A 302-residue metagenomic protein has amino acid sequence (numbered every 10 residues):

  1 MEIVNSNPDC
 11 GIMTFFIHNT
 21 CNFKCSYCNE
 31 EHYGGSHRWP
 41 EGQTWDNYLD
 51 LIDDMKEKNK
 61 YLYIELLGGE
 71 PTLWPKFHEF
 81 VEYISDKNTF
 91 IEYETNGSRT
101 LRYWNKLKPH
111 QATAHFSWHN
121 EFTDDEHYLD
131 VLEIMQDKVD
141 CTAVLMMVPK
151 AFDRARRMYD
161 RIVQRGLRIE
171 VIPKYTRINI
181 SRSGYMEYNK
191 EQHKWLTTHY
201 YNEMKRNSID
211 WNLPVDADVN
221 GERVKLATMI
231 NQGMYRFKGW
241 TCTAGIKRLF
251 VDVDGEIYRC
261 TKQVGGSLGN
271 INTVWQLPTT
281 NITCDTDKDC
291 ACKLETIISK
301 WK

Functional and structural regions predicted by a protein language model:
M1-T14, E31, G35, D254-K302: Flexible mid-to-C-terminal extensions adjoining Fe-S/redox cofactors in radical SAM and related proteins
N7, M55, G239-T243: Short loop/turn motifs at secondary-structure junctions and domain boundaries
G34-Q43, E65, W118: Glycine-rich phosphate-binding "P-loop"
Y48-L66, W74-I162, R168-E170: Radical SAM/AdoMet-radical enzyme domain recognition
T113, S117-R248, V253: Radical SAM enzyme [4Fe-4S]-AdoMet core and its adjacent flexible, acidic and glycine-rich loops/tails across
